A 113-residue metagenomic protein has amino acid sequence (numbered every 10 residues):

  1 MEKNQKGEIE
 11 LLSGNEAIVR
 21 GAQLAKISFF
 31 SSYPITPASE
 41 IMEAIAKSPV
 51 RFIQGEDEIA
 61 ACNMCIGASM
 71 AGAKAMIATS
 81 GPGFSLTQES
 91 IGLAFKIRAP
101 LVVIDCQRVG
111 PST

Functional and structural regions predicted by a protein language model:
M1-T113: Thiamine diphosphate
